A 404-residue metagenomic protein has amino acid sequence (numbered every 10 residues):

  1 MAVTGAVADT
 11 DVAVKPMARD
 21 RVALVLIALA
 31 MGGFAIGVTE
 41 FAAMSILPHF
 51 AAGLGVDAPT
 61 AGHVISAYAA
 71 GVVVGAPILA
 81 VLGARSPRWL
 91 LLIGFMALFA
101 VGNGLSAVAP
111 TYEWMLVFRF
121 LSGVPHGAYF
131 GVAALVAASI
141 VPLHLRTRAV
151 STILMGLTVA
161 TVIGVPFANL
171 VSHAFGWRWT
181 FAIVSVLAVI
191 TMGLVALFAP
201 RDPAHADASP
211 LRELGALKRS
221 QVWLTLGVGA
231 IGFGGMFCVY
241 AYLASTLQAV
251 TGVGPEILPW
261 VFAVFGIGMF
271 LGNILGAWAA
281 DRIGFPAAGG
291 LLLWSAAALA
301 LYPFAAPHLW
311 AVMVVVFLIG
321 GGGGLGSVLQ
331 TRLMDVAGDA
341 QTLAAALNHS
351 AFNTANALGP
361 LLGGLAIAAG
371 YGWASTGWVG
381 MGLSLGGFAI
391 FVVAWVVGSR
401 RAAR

Functional and structural regions predicted by a protein language model:
G55, P87, V108-W114, G252 (+1 more regions): Helix-breaking motifs and short loop linkers at transmembrane-helix boundaries and internal kinks in secondary membrane
V74-E113: Conserved MFS/SLC helix-loop-helix module at the cytosolic interface between two early adjacent transmembrane helices
A76-R88, G272-G284, I367-A368: Helix-to-loop junctions at the C-terminal end of transmembrane segments in multipass secondary transporters
L98, G102-L105, E113-S122, W310-L318: Paired small-residue
Y112-W114, P142-L197, T246: Helix-loop-helix hairpin linking two adjacent transmembrane segments in secondary transporters
F118-G156: Cytoplasmic helix-loop-helix junction between adjacent transmembrane helices in 12-TM secondary transporters
P286-L329: C-terminal transmembrane helical hairpin of 12-TM major facilitator-type secondary transporters
V336-G372, V379-G380: A late C-terminal transmembrane helix in Major Facilitator Superfamily
